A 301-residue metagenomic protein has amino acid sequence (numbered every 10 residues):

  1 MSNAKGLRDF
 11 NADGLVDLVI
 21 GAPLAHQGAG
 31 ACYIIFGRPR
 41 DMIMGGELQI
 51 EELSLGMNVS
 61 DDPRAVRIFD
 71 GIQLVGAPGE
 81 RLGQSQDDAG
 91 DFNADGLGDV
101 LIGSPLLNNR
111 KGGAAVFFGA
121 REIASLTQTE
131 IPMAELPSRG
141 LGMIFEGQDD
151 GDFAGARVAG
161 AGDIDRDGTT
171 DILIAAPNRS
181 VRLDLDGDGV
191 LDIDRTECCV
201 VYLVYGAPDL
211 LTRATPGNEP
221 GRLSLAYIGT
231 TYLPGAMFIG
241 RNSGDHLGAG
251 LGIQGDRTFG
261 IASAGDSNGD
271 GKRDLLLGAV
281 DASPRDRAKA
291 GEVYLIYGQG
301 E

Functional and structural regions predicted by a protein language model:
M1-E301: Conserved beta-strand/short-helix segments that make up beta-rich extracellular adhesion/recognition modules
